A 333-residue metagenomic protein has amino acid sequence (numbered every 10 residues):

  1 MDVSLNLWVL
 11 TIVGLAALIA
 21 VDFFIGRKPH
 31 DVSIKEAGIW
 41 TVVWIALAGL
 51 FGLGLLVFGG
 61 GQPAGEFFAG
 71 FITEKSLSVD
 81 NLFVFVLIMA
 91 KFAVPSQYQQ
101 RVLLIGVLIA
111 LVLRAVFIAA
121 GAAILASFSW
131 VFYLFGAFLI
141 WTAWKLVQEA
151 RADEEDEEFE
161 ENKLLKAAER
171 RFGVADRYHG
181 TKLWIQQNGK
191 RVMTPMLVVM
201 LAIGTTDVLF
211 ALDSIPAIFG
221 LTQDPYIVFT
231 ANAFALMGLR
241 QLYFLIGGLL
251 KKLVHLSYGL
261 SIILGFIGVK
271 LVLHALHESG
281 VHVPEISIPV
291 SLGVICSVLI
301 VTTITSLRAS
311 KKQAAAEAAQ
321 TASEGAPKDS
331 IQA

Functional and structural regions predicted by a protein language model:
M1-A333: Multi-pass alpha-helical transmembrane bundle typical of ion/small-solute transporters and intramembrane aspartyl
